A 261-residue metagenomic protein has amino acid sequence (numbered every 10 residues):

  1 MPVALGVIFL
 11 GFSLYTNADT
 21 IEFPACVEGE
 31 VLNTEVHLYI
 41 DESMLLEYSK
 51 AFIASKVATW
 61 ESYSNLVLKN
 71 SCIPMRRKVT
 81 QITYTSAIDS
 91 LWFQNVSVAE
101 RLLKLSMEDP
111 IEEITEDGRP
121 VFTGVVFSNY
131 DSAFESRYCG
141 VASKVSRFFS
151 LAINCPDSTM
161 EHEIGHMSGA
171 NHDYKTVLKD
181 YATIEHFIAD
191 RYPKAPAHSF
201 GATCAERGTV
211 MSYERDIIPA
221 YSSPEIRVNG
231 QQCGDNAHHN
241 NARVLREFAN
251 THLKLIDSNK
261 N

Functional and structural regions predicted by a protein language model:
M1-I8: Sec-dependent signal peptide recognition, specifically the positively charged N-region followed immediately by
T16-A18: Boundary at the C-terminal end of the N-terminal hydrophobic targeting segment
I21-N261: Extracellular (secreted or membrane-anchored) zinc-dependent metallopeptidases, primarily metzincins but also closely
